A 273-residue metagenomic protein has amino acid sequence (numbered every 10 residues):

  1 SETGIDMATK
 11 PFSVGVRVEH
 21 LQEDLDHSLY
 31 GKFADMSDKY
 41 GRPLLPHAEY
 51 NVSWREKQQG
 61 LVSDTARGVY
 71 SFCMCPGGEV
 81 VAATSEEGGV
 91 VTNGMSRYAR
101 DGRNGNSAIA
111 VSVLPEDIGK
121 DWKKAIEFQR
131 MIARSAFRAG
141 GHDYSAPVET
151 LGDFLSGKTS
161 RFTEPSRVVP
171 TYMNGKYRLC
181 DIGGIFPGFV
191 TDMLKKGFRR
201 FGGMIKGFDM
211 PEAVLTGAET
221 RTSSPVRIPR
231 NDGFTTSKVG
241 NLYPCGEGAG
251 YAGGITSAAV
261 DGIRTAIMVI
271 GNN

Functional and structural regions predicted by a protein language model:
S1-N273: Residues forming the flavin
